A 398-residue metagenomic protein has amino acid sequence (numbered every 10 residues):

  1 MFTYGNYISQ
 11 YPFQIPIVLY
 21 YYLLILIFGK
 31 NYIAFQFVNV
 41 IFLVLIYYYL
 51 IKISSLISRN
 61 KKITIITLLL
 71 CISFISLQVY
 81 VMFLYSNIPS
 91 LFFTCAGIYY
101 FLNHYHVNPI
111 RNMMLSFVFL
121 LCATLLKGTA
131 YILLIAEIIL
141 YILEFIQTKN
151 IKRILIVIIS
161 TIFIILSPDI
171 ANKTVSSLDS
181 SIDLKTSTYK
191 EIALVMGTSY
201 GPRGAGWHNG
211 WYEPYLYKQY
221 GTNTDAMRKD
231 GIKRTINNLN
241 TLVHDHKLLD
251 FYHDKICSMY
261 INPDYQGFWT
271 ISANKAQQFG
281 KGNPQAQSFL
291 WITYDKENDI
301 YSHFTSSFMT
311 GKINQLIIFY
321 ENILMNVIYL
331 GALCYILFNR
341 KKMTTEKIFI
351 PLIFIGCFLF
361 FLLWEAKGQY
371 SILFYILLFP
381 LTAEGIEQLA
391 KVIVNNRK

Functional and structural regions predicted by a protein language model:
M1-Y20, G29-I33, L184, M227-R228: Extracytoplasmic catalytic/substrate-binding loops of multi-pass membrane glycan-assembly enzymes
F2-T3, S177-Y294: Membrane-proximal stem/loop segments at transmembrane-domain junctions that anchor or position
A34, V38-N39, D254-F354: Membrane-interface anchor segments at the N-terminal boundary of transmembrane helices in multi-pass membrane enzymes
F37-S58, A96, G331-C334: Transmembrane-helix motifs of polytopic, lipid-linked glycan transferases
L50-S73, T345-I348: Transmembrane-helix signature of polytopic, membrane-embedded enzymes that assemble or transfer cell-envelope glycans
V79-S90: Short acidic/glycine- and proline-prone juxtamembrane loop motifs at membrane-interface regions of multi-pass membrane
C95-M113: Membrane-interface transmembrane helices that cradle and orient dolichyl/undecaprenyl
N112-K127, T161-S167, L359: Membrane-interface alpha helices of multi-pass inner-membrane proteins
